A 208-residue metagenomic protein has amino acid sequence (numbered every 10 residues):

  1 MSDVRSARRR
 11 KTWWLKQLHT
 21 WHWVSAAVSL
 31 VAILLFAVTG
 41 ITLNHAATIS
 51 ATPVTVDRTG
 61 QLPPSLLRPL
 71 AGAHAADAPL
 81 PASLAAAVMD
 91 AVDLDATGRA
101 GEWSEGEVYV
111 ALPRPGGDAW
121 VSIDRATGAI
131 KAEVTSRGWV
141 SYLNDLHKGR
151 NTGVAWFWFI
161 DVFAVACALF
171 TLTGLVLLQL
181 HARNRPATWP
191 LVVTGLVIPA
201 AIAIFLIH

Functional and structural regions predicted by a protein language model:
M1-P53, F157-H208: Internal alpha-helical transmembrane segments
A7, A73-D77, A132: Alpha-helix initiation/capping motif
W13, S83-A87, G138, Y142: Exposed alpha-helical structural elements
W13, W21-W23, A27-V28, A87 (+3 more regions): Bulky hydrophobic/aromatic packing residues
I33, A76-L80, T135: Generic, well-ordered alpha-helical segments
A47-E107: Membrane-proximal low-complexity regions enriched in glycine and acidic/polar residues
L112-A166: Extended, hydrophilic extramembrane loops/domains of integral membrane proteins
